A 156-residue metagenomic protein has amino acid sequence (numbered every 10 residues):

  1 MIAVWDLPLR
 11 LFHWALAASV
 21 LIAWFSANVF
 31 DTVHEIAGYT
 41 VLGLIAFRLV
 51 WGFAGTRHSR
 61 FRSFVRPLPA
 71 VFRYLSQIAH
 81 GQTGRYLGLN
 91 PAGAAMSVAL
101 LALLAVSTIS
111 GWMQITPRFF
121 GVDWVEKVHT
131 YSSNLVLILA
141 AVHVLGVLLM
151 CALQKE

Functional and structural regions predicted by a protein language model:
M1-E156: Membrane-embedded alpha-helical bundles that constitute the cytochrome b-like, heme-associated redox core of multi-pass
